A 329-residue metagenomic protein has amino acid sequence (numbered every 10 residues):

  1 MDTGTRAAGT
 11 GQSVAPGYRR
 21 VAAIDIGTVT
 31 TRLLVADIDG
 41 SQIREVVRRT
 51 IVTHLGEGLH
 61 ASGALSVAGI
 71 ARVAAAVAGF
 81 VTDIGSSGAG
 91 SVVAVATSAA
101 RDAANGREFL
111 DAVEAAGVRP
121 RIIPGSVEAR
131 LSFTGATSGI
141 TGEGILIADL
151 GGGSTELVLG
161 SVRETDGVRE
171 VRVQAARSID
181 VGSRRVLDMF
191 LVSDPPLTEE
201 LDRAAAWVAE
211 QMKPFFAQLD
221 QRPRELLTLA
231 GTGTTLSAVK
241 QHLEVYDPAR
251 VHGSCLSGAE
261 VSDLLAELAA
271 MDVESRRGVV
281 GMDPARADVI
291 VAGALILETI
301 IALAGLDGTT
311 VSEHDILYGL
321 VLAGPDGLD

Functional and structural regions predicted by a protein language model:
M1-V21: Non-catalytic pre-domain segments flanking phosphatase-related domains
A15-R44: N-terminal basic/disordered segments at the start of proteins
Y18-V21, V35-I38, T53-H54, G58-S87 (+3 more regions): Helical "lid/coupling" subdomains associated with nucleotide-phosphate turnover
D25-T30, A148-S154, L229-T232, E313-D315: A short acidic Gly-Thr/Ser loop motif
V29, G90, D307: Short acidic/polar active-site loop segments enriched in Thr and Asp
V47-I51: A structural signal for short, well-ordered beta-strand segments
A136, G142-S154, V158, V162: A generic, well-ordered mixed alpha/beta core segment in the N-terminal half of proteins
